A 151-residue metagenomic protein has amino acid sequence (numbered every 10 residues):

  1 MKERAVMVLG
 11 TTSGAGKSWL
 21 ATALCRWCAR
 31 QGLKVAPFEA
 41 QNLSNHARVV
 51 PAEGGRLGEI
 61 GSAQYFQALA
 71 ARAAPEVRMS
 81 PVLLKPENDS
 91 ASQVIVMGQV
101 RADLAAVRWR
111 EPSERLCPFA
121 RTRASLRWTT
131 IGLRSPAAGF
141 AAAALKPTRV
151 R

Functional and structural regions predicted by a protein language model:
M1-R151: Flexible phosphate-sensing "switch/lid" loops adjacent to ATP/NTP-binding sites across phosphate-transfer
